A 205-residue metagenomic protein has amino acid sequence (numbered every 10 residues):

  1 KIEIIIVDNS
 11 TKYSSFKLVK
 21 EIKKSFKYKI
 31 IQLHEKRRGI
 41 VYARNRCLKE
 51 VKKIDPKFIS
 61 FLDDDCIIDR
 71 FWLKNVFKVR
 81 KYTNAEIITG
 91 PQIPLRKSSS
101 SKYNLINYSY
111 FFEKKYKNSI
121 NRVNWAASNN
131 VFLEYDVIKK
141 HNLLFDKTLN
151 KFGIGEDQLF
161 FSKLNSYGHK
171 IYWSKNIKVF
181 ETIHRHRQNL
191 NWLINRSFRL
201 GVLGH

Functional and structural regions predicted by a protein language model:
I2-S10, L33-E35: Short beta-strand/loop segment that forms part of the nucleotide-sugar
D8-L18, C66: A conserved acidic beta->alpha catalytic loop
E35-I54: Glycine-rich, basic loop-to-helix element that forms the pyrophosphate-binding segment of sugar-nucleotide handling
D55-I67: Short beta-strand-to-loop acidic/aromatic patch adjacent to the donor-nucleotide binding site
F71-K102: Conserved donor NDP-sugar-binding/catalytic core segment of glycosyltransferases
G90-P91, L105-N124: Short, flexible, basic/aromatic active-site loop/helix in glycosyltransferases
N150-S162: Acidic donor-binding loop at a coil-to-helix junction in glycosyltransferase catalytic cores that engages
S166-H169, N176-V179, N189-H205: Catalytic core of nucleotide-sugar-dependent glycosyltransferases
